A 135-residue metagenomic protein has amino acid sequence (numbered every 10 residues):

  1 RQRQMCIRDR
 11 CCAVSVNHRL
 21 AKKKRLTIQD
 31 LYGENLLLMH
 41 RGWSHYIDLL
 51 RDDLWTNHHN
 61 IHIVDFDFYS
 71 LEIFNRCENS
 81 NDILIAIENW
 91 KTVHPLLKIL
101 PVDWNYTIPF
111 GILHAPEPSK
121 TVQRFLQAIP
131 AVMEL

Functional and structural regions predicted by a protein language model:
R1, I47-N57, F68-I99, D103: A ligand-binding cleft/hinge motif common to bilobed small-molecule-binding domains
R1, V16, M39-W43, I87-N89 (+1 more regions): Structural motif
Q2-I7: Short, small-residue-biased leader/transition segments that mark boundaries at the very start of proteins
R8, K23, G33-E34, N57 (+1 more regions): Structured helix-beta-strand junction loops
R8-C12, V16-H18, I28, E34 (+1 more regions): Small-molecule pocket liners
I28, G33-N57, V122: Secondary-structure junction motif
G33-L37, I61, I83, F110: Hydrophobic beta-strand segments of well-ordered beta-sheets in folded domains
W90-K91, I99-L135: A late-sequence structural motif
